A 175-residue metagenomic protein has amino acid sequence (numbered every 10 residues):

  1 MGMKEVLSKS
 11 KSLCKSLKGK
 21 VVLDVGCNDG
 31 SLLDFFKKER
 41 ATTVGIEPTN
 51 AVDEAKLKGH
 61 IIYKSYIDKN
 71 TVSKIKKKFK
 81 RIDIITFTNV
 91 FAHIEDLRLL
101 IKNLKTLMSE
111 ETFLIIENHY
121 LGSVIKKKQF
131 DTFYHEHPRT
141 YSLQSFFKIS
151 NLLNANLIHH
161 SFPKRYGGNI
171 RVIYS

Functional and structural regions predicted by a protein language model:
M1-E54, Y134: Extended interfacial segments that mediate partner engagement and assembly in macromolecular machines
G59-V72: Conserved SAM-binding strand-loop segment of SAM-dependent methyltransferases
D83-T86: A conserved beta-strand element that flanks and buttresses the S-adenosyl-L-methionine
V90: Hydrophobic adenine-recognition pocket in adenosine-nucleotide-binding enzymes
R98-F113: A short glycine-rich, Lys/Arg-flanked "PGG" loop and its adjoining helix->strand segment in the class I
L114-R139, L143-S145: Short, glycine-/aromatic-enriched active-site segment of Class I SAM-dependent methyltransferases
A155-Y166: Conserved S-adenosyl-L-methionine
